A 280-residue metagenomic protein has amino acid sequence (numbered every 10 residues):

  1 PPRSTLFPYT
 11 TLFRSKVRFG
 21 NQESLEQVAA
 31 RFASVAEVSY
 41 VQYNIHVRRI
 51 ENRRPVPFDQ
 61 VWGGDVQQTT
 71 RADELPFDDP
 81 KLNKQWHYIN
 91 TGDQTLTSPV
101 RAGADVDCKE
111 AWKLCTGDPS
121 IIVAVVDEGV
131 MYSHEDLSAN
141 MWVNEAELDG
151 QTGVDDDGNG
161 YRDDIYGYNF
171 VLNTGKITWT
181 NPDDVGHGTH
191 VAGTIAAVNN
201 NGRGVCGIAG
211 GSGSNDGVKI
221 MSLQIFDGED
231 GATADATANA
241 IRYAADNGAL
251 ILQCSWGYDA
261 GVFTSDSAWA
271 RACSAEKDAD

Functional and structural regions predicted by a protein language model:
P1-L12: Short, small-residue-biased leader/transition segments that mark boundaries at the very start of proteins
F13-Q22, R49-I50: Surface-exposed aromatic
K16, Y40-Q42, I122-V126, M131 (+6 more regions): Structural recognition of the beta-strand scaffold that forms the well-ordered cores of secreted hydrolase catalytic
V17, V38-V41, A111, D127 (+4 more regions): Generic structural signal for small/hydrophobic residues in well-ordered secondary structure, especially within
A33-I122, V130-D136, N140, N169 (+1 more regions): Protease zymogen maturation seam
E110-P119, E128, D136, W179-T189 (+2 more regions): Substrate-binding/access-modulating region of protease and related hydrolase catalytic domains
G129-N181, V198, G211-E229: Peri-catalytic substrate-binding/gating loops that frame the active-site cleft of hydrolases
